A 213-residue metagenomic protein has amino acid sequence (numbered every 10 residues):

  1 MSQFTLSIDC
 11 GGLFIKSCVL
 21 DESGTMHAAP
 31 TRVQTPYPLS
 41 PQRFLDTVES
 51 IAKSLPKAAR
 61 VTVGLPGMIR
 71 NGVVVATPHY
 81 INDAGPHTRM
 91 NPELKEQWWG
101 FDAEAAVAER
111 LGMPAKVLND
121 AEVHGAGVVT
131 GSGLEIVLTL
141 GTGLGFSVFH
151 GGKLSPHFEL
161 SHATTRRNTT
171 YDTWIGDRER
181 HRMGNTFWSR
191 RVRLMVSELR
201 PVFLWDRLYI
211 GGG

Functional and structural regions predicted by a protein language model:
S2-D46, R89, K153-H181: Short glycine-rich, Thr/Ser-proximal phosphate-binding strand/loop in the N-terminal lobe of ATP-dependent enzymes
S2-Q3, G112-M113, G131-E135, T142-L144 (+1 more regions): Short coil/turn connectors at secondary-structure junctions
I8-L13, L138-G143, G152, G213: A short acidic Gly-Thr/Ser loop motif
I15, Q97-A121, K153-L194: Glycine-rich phosphate-binding loop plus the immediately following alpha-helix
T31-A58, R167-G213: Adenine-nucleotide phosphate-binding core of ATP-dependent small-molecule kinases
P36, P41-E49, R60, I69-G127: Glycine-rich phosphate-binding loop and adjoining helix at the ATP-binding site of ATP-dependent phosphoryl-transfer
V61-G67, L140-T142, D206-G213: Glycine-rich beta-strand-to-loop/alpha-helix junction loops that act as flexible
G133-I136, T142-T164: Anionic-ligand binding region
